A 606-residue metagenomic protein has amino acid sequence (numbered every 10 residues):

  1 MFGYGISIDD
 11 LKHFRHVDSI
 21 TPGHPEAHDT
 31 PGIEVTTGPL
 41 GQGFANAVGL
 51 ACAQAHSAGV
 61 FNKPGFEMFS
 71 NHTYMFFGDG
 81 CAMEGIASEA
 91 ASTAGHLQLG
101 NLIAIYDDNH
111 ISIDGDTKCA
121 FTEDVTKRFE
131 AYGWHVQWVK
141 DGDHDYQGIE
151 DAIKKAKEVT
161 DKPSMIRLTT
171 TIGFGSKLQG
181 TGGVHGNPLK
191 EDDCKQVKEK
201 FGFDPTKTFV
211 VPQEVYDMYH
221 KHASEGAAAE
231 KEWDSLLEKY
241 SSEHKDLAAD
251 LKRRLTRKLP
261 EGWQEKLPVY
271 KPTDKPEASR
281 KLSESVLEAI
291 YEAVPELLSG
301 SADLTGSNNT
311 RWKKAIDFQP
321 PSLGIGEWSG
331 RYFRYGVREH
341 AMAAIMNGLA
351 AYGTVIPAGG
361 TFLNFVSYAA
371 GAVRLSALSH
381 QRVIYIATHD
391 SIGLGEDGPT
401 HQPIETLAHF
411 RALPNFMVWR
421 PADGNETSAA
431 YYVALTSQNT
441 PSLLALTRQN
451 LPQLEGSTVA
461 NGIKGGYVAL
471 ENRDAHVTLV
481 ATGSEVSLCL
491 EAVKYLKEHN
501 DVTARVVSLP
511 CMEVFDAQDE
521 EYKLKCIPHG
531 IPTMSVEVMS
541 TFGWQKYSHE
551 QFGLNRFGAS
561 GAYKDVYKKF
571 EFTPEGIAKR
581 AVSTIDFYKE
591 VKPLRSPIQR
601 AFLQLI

Functional and structural regions predicted by a protein language model:
M1-Y74, A223-S224, A228-A445, N450 (+4 more regions): Thiamine diphosphate
H13-H28, N46, C52, H56-G59 (+5 more regions): Thiamine diphosphate
F76, I105, G300, I386 (+1 more regions): Short hydrophobic segments within beta-strands
G78, D141, S301, G360-T361 (+3 more regions): Small/polar loops that bind or transfer phosphate-bearing groups
D79, V184, K271-K275: Intrinsically disordered, low-complexity segments enriched in small/flexible residues
G80, G142-D143, G336-E339, F362-L363 (+2 more regions): Short loop or secondary-structure boundary microenvironments that flank and position key functional residues
G80-I86: Short acidic, Gly/Ser-rich segments with clustered Asp/Glu that frequently serve as metal-coordination loops in enzyme
K198, G202-F203, K207-S235: Non-catalytic, alpha-helical, charged scaffold/linker segments that couple or flank catalytic or architectural cores
